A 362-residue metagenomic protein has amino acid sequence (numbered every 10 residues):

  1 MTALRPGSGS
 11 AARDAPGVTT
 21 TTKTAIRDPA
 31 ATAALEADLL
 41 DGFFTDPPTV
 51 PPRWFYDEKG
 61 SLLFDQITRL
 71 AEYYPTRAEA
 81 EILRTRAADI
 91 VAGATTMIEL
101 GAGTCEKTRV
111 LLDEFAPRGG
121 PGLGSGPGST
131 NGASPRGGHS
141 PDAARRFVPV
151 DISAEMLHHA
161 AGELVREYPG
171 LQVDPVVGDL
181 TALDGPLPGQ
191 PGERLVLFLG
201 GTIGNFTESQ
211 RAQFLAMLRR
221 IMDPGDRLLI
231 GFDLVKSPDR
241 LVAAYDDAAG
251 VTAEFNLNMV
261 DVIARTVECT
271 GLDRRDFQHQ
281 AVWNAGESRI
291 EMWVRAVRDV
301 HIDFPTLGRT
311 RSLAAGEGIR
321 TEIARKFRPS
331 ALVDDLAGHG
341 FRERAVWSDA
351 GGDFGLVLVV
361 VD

Functional and structural regions predicted by a protein language model:
T2-R53, S61: N-terminal auxiliary segments of SAM/dcSAM-dependent transferases
P47-D89: Class I SAM-dependent methyltransferase Rossmann-like catalytic core, especially the SAM/SAH-binding loop
A94-G103: Conserved class I S-adenosyl-L-methionine
T104-G119: Conserved SAM-binding loop of SAM-dependent methyltransferases across substrates and taxa, primarily the Class I
E193-A212: A short SAM/SAH-binding and catalytic strip from SAM-dependent methyltransferases
A212-P224: A short glycine-rich, Lys/Arg-flanked "PGG" loop and its adjoining helix->strand segment in the class I
I221-V235: Conserved beta-strand signature within the Rossmann-like core of class I S-adenosyl-L-methionine
R240-R325, P329, V333-H339: Substrate-binding/catalytic lobe of Class I Rossmann-like enzymes that use SAM or dcSAM, i.e., the mid-to-C-terminal
